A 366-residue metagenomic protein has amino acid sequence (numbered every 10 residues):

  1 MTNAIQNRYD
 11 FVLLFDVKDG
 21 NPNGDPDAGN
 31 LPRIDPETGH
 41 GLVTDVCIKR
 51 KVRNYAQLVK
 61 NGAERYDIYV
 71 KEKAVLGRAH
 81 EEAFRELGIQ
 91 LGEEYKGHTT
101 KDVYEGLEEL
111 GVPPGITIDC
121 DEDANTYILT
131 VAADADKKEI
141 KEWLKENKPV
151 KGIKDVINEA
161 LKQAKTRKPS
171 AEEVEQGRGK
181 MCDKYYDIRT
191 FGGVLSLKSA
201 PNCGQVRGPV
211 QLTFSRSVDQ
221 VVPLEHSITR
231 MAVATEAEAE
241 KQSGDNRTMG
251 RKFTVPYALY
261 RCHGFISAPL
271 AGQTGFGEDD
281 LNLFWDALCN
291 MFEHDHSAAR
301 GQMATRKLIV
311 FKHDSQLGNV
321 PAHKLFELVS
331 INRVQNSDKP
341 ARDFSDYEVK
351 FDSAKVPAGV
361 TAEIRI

Functional and structural regions predicted by a protein language model:
M1-V46, R50-I366: Basic polyanion-binding and macromolecular-assembly surfaces
